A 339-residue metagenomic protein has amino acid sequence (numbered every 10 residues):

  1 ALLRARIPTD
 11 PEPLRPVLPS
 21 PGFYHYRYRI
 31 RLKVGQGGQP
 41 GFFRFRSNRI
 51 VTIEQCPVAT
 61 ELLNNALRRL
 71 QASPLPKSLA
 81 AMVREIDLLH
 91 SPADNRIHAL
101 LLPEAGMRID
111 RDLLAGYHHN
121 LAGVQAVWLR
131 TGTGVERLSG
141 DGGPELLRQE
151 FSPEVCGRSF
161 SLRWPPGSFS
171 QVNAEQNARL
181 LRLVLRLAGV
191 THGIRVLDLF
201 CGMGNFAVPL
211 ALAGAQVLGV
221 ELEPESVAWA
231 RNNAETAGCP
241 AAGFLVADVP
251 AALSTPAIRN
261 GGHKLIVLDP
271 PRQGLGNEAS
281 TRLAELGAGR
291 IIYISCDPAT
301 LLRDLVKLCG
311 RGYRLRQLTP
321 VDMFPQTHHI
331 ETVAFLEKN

Functional and structural regions predicted by a protein language model:
A1-V83: Extended interfacial segments that mediate partner engagement and assembly in macromolecular machines
R15-F23, E85-L89, G132-E136, P320-M323: Short, solvent-exposed loop/turn elements at beta->coil junctions and helix N-caps that rim active or binding pockets
Y24-Y28, A93-N95, H328-H329: A short, glycine/Asx- and small/polar-enriched loop/turn that sits immediately N-terminal to a beta-strand
K33-G35, L89-A93, E337-N339: Short beta-strand micro-motifs enriched in acidic
Q36, R46, P92, V155-G157: A generic beta-sheet turn/junction motif
G38-P40, N95-I97, V135: Hydrophobic residues embedded in beta-strands of well-ordered beta-sheets
L88-S91, N95-A105: Carbohydrate-binding surface patches
G106-N339: Rossmann-like S-adenosyl-L-methionine
